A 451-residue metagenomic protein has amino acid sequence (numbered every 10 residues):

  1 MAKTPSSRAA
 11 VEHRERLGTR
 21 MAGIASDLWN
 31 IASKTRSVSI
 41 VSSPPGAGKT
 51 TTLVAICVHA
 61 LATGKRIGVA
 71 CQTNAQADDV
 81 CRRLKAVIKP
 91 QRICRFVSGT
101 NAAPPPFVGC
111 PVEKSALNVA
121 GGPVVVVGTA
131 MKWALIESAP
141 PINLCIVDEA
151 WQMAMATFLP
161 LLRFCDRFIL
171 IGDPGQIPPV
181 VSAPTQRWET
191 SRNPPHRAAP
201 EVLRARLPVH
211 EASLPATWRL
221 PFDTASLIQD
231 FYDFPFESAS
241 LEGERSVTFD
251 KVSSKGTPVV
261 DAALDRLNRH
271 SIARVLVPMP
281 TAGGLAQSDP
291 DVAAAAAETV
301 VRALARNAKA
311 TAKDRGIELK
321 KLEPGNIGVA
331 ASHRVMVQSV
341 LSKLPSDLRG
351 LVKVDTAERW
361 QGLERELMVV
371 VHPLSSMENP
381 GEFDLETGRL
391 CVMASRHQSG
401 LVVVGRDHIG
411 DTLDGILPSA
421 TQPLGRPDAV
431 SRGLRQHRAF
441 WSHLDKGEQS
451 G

Functional and structural regions predicted by a protein language model:
M1-V38, G99-K114: Pre-P-loop entry segment of helicase/translocase ATPase cores
A2-A10, S26-I31, R187-V209, N379-G451: Helicase C-terminal subdomain and adjacent C-terminal extension
R16, I31, V38-P105, T129-S238 (+3 more regions): ASCE P-loop NTPase helicase motor core
R36, G64, G122-V124, I142 (+3 more regions): Short, well-ordered alpha-helix to beta-strand connector turns
V87, S115-A120, A199-L207, A263-H270 (+1 more regions): Short, conserved catalytic or adaptor-binding loops enriched in Gly and charged residues
C110-L161, D355-E358, V371-V392: Conserved RecA-like ASCE ATPase "motif II neighborhood" in helicase/translocase motors
S240-S342: Conserved helicase/translocase motor-coupling segment
A305-A330, V335-S395, S399, V404-L413 (+1 more regions): Conserved helicase C-terminal RecA-like lobe
